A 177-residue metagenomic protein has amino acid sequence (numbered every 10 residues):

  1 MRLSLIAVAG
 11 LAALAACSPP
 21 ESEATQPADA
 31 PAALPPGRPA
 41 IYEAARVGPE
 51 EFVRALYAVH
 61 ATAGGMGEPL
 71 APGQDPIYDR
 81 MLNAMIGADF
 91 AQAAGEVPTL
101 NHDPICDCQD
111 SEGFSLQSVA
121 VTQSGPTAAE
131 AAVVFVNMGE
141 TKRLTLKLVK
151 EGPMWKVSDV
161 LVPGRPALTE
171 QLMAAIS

Functional and structural regions predicted by a protein language model:
M1-A15: Sec-dependent bacterial lipoprotein signal peptides
C17-P20: Bacterial signal peptide processing site
E23-R38: Juxtamembrane proline-rich low-complexity "stalk" or linker regions positioned immediately after a signal peptide
G37-E96: Core segments of small alpha/beta cavity-forming domains
D79-E140: Surface-exposed, charged secondary-structure patches
A120, L144-K150: Hydrophobic/aromatic beta-strand elements that line small-molecule binding cavities or substrate pockets in beta-rich
S124-T127, A132, M138-K142, D159-S177: Low-complexity, intrinsically disordered terminal/linker segments enriched in charged and Gly/Pro repeats
K150, M154-K156: A general "mature secreted/periplasmic domain" signal
